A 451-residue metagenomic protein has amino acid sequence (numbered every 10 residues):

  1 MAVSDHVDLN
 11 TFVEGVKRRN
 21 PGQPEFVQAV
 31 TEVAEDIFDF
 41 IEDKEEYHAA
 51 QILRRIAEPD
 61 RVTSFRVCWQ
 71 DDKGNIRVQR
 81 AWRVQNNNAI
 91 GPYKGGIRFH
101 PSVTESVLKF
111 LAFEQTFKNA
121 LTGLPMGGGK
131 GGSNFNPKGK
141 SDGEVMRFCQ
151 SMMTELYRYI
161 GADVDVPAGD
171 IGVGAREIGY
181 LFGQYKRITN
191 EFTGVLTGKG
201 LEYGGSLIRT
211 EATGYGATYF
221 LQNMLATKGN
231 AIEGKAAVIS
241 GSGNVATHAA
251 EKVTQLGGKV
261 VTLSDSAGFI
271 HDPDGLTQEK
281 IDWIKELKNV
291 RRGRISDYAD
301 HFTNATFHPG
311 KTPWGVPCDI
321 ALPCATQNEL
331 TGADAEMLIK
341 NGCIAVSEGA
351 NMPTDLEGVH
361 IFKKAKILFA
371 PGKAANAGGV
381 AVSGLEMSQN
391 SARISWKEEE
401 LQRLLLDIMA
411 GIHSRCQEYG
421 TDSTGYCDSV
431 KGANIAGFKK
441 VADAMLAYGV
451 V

Functional and structural regions predicted by a protein language model:
A2-A29, M224-L225, I339-V451: Adenosine-phosphate binding glycine-rich loop
F26-V27, D43-A50, G123, I160-G169 (+4 more regions): Flexible, glycine/charged-enriched surface loops at secondary-structure junctions
E46-R77: Structured beta-strand/loop patches that form or line metal/cofactor-binding pockets in enzymes
N75-T116: N-terminal cap/recognition module
H100, N119-E233: Glycine/serine-rich phosphate-binding loop and adjoining beta1-alpha1 elements at the start of nucleotide-handling
T197-G200, G205-P317: Glycine-rich phosphate/diphosphate-binding loop of Rossmann-like nucleotide-binding domains
G268-F369, A374: Rossmann-like adenosine-cofactor binding region
